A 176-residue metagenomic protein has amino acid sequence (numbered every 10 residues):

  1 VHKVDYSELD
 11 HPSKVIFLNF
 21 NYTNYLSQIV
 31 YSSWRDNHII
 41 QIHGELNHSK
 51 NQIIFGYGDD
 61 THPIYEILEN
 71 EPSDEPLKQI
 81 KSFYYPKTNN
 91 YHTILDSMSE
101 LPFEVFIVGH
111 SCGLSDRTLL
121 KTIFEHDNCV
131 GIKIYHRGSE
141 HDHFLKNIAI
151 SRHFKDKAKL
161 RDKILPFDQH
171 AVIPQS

Functional and structural regions predicted by a protein language model:
V1-P86: Extended, H/D-rich, highly charged conserved domains that either
T93-S176: SIR2/sirtuin-family catalytic core signature
